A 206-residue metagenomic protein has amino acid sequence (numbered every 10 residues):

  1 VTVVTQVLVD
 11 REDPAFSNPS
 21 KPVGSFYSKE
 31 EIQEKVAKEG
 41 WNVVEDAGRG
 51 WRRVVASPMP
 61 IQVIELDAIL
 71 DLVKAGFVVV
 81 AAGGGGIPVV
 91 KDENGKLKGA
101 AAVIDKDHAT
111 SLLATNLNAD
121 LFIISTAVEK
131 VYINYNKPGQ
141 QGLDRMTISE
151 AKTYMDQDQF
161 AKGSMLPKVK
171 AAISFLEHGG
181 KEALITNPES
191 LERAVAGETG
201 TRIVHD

Functional and structural regions predicted by a protein language model:
V1-D206: C-terminal catalytic "cap/lid" subdomain
